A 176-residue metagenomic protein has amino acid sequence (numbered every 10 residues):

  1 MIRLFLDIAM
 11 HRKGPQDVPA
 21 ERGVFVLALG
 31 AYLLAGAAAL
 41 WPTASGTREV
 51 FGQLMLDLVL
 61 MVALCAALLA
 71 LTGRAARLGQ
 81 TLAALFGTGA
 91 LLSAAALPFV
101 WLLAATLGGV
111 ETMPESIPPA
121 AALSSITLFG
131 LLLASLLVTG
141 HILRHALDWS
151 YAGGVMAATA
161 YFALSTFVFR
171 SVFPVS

Functional and structural regions predicted by a protein language model:
M1-A44: N-terminal juxtamembrane cytosolic/stromal segments of multi-pass membrane proteins
R12-G14, C65-A75, G140-H145: C-terminal ends of transmembrane helices
L33-A38, S93-A94, Y161-V168: Aromatic-anchored segments of alpha-helical transmembrane domains
P42-V50, T72-T81, I117, A121 (+2 more regions): Membrane-helix interfacial "entry" motifs
T47-T106, I126: Alpha-helical transmembrane segments with an aromatic anchor "belt"
A84-H145: Alpha-helical transmembrane segments of helical membrane proteins, especially in multi-pass transport, channel
H141-F162: Interfacial loop-to-transmembrane junctions
T166-S176: Juxtamembrane boundary at the C-terminal end of a transmembrane helix
